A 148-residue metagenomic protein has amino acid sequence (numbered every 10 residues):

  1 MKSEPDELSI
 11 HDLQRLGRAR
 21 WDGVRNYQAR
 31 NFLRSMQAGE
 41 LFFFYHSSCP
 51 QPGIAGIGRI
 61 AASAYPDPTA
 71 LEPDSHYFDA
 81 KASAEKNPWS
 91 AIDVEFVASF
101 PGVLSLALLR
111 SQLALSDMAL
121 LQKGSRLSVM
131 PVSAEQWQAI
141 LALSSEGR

Functional and structural regions predicted by a protein language model:
M1-A38, Q136-W137, S144-R148: Compositionally biased, charged N-terminal/linker segments
S9-H11, Q51-I54, P66-T69: Short acidic/glycine-rich loop or secondary-structure boundary segments that cap or lie
D12-L13, A70, S105-A107, I140-L143: A short secondary-structure junction signal
Y45-Q51: Short, charged beta-turn/beta-strand-edge "cap" motif at the junction between a beta-strand and an adjacent loop
G56-K123, L127: Aromatic- and Lys/Arg-enriched surface recognition patch
